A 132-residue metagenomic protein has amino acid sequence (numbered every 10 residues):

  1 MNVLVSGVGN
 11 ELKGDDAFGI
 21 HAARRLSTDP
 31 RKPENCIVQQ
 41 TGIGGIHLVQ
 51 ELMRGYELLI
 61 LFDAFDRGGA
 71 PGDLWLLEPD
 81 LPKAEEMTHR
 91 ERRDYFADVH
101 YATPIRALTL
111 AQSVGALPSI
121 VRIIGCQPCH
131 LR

Functional and structural regions predicted by a protein language model:
M1-P128: N-terminal catalytic or cofactor-binding beta/alpha core of small enzyme domains
L131-R132: A short acidic, helix-capping loop that chelates divalent metal ions and anchors anionic groups
